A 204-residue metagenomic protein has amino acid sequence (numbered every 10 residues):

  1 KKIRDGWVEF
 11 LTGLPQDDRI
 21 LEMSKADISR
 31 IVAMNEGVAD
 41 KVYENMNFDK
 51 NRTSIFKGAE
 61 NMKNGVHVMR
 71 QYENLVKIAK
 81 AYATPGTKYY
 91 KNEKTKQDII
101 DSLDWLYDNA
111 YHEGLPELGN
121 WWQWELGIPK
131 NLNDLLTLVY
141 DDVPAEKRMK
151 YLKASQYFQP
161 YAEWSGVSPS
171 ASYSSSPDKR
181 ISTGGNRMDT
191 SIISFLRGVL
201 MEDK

Functional and structural regions predicted by a protein language model:
K1-M69: Low-complexity, Ser/Thr/Pro/Gly-enriched N-terminal "stalk/linker" regions
Y43-K204: Aromatic-lined, polymer-binding surfaces characteristic of secreted/periplasmic polysaccharide-degrading enzymes
